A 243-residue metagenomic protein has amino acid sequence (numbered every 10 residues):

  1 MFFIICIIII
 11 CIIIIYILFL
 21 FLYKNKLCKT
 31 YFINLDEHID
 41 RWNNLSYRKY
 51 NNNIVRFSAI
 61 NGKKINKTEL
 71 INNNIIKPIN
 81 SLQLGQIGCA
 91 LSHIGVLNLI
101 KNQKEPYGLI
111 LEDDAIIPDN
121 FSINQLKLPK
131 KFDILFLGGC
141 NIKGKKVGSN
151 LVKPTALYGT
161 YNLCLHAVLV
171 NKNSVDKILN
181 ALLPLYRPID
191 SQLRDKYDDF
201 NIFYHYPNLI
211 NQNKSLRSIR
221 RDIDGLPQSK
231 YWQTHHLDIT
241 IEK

Functional and structural regions predicted by a protein language model:
I5, I9-L111, A115-K243: An acidic/histidine-cluster motif and surrounding catalytic segment that typifies divalent-metal-assisted enzyme active
